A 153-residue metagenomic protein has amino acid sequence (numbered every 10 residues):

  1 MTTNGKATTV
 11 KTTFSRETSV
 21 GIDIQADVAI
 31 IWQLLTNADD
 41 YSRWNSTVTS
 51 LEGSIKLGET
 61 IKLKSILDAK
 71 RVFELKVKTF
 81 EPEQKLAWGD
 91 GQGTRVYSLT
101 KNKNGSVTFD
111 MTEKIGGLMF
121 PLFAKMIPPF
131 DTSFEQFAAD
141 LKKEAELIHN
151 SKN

Functional and structural regions predicted by a protein language model:
M1-D23, S106, P128, T132-E135 (+2 more regions): Hydrophobic-ligand-binding modules of eukaryotic lipid transfer/binding families
M1-E52: Hydrophobic ligand-binding cavity/cleft-lining segments
S19-V20, D39-V72, E83: Short beta-edge strand/loop motif at the mouth of beta-sheet-based domains
I22, F73-T79, T94-K101: Hydrophobic/aromatic beta-strand elements that line small-molecule binding cavities or substrate pockets in beta-rich
A26, A69, I115-G117: Beta-strand elements of well-folded, non-transmembrane domains
D27, K56, D68, P82 (+2 more regions): Short strand-connecting beta-turns/loops that link adjacent beta-strands
I30-L35, Y41, I61-L63, V77 (+4 more regions): Hydrophobic pocket/interface hotspot
G89-K143, K152-N153: Beta-strand/loop substructures that line and gate deep hydrophobic ligand-binding cavities in soluble
